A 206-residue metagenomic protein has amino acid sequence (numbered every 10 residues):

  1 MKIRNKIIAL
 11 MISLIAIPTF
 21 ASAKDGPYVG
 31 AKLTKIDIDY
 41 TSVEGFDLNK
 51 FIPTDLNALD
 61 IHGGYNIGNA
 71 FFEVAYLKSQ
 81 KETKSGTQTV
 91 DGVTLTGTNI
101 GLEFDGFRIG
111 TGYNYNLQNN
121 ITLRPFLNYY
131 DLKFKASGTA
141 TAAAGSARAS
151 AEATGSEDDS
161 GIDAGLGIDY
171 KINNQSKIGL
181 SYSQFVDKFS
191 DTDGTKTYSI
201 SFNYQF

Functional and structural regions predicted by a protein language model:
M1-Y28: Cleavable N-terminal export/targeting peptides
A21-E82, T197: Short glycine/proline- and aromatic-enriched beta-strand/turn motifs that initiate or cap beta-hairpins
D25, D55-L59, E103-F107, D158-A164 (+1 more regions): Residues that define the transmembrane beta-barrel architecture of outer-membrane proteins
P27, N69-V74, N119-L123, Y170-L180: Repeated loop/turn-to-beta-strand initiation elements of outer-membrane beta-barrel proteins
Y28, Y170-K171, K177, G194-F206: Outer-membrane beta-barrel "beta-signal"
L33-D39, I67-N69, Y76-E82, D105 (+4 more regions): Transmembrane beta-strands of outer-membrane beta-barrel pores
D39-N49, E82-L95, K133-E152, D158 (+1 more regions): Outer-membrane beta-barrel translocator domains and adjoining extracellular loop/strand segments of Gram-negative
I61-Y65, I109-Y113, L127-Y129, L166-Y170 (+1 more regions): Residues on the lipid-exposed face of transmembrane beta-strands in outer-membrane beta-barrel proteins
